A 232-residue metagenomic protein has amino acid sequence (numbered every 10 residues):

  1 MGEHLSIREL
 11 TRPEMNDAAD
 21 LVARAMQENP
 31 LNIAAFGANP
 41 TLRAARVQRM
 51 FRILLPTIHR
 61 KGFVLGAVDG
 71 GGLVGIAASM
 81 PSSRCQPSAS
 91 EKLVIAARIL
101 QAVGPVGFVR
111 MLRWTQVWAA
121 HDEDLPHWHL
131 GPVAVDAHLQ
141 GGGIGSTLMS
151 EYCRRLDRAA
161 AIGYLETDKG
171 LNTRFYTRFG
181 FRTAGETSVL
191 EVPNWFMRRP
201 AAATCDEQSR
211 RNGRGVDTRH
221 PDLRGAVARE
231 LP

Functional and structural regions predicted by a protein language model:
M1-N16, R24: Conserved N-terminal entry element of GNAT/NAT acetyltransferase domains
R46-G66, E123-H129: A short helix-loop-beta-strand connector motif used in the catalytic cores of GNAT acetyltransferases and, in some
R60-A77, A134-D136: Conserved beta-hairpin
I76-A134, Q140: Conserved acyl-donor/pantetheine-binding loop and adjacent beta-alpha core of acyl/acetyltransferases and related
P126-W128, R155-D168: Conserved GNAT acetyl-CoA-binding A-motif
G131-Q140, Y164-R174, L190-E191, P200-A201: Conserved beta-strand-loop-alpha-helix junction that forms the acyl-donor binding cleft
V135, G141-R154: Conserved acetyl-CoA-binding loop-helix of GNAT-fold acetyltransferases
S146, R158-A160, K169-E186, L190-P193: Conserved active-site alpha-helix within GNAT-family acetyltransferase domains
